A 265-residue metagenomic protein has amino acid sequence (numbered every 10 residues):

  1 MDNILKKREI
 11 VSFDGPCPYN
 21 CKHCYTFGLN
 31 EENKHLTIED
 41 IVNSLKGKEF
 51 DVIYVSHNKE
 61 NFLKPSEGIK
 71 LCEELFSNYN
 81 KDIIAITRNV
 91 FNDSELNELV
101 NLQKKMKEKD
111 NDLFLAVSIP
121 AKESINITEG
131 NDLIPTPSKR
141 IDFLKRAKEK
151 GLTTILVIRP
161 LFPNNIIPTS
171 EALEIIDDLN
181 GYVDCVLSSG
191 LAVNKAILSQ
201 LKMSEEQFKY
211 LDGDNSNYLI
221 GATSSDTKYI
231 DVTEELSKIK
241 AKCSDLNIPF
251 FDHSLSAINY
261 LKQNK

Functional and structural regions predicted by a protein language model:
M1-F114: Conserved Radical SAM active-site core
H35-V42, P65-E73, D93-V100, L133-F143 (+2 more regions): Well-ordered, non-membrane alpha-helical segments in soluble/globular domains
I53-V55, I83-A85, L113-V117, T154-I158 (+2 more regions): Hydrophobic faces of well-ordered beta-strands that scaffold small-molecule active sites in alpha/beta enzyme cores
N58-L63, N89-D93, L113-I134, L161-P163 (+1 more regions): Conserved radical SAM core fold
F76, V100-K107, I141-K150, K240-S244: Surface-exposed amphipathic alpha-helices with a cationic face
Q103-L113, K150-T153, G181-D184: Glycine-enriched alpha-helix->loop->beta-strand junction motifs that scaffold or abut catalytic
S124, N131-L133, P137, A147-P168: Conserved strand-turn element in the central/C-terminal portion of the radical SAM core barrel that lines
S170-K265: Auxiliary Fe-S-binding modules of radical SAM enzymes
